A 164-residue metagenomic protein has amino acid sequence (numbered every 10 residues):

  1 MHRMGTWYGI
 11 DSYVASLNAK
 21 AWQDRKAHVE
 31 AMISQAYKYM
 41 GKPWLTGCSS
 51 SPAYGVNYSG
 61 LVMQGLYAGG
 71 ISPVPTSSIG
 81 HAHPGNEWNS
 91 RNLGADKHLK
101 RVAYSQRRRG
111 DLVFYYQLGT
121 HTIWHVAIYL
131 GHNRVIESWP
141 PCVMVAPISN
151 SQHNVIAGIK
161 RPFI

Functional and structural regions predicted by a protein language model:
M1-L45, S105, H153-I164: Intrinsically disordered, low-complexity, Pro/Ser/Thr/Asn/Gly/Ala-rich spacer/linker segments adjacent to signal
T6, D11, V56, V113-F114: Intrinsically disordered, low-complexity segments enriched in small/polar residues
G9, Y13-A19, S51, P84 (+3 more regions): Intrinsically disordered, low-complexity, compositionally biased regions/tails
D24-H28, S50-N57, L99-S105, G119-T122 (+1 more regions): Extracytoplasmic/periplasmic, Sec-exported soluble proteins
K26-D96: Secreted/periplasmic proteins that engage bacterial cell-wall peptidoglycan
S59-G60, Y67-G69, V135-E137, N150-Q152 (+1 more regions): Short, surface-exposed linear patches
I71-V145, S149, I164: ...with weaker cross-activation on analogous glycine-rich loops/strands in unrelated enzymes
